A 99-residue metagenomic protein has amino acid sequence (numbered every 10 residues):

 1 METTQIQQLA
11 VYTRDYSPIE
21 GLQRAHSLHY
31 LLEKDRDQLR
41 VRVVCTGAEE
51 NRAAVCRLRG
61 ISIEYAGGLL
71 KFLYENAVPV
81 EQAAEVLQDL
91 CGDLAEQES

Functional and structural regions predicted by a protein language model:
M1-S27: Negatively charged, low-complexity tracts enriched in Asp/Glu with abundant Ser/Thr
E2-T3, E50-S99: Mixed-charge, Lys/Arg-enriched low-complexity segments
Q7, G21-Q23, G47-R52, E64: Residue-level signal for the start and early helices of compact helical domains
D15, D35-D37, D89, D93: Acidic-enriched, low-complexity/disordered segments with a strong bias for Aspartate over Glutamate
H29-L31: Short, surface-exposed charged micro-motifs
E33-L58: A short, structured beta-strand/loop element
